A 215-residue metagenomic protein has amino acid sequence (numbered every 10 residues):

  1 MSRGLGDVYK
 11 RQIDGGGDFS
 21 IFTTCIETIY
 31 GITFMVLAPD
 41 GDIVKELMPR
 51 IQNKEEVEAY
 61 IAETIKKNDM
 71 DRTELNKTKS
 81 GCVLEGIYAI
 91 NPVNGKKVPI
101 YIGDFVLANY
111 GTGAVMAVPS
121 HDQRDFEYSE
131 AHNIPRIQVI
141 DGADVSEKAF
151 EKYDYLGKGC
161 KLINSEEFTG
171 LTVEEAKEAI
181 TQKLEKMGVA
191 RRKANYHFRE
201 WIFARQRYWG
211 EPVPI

Functional and structural regions predicted by a protein language model:
M1-Y9: Single conserved hydrophobic/aromatic residue that forms the stacking wall/gate of nucleotide- or nucleobase-binding
R3, I13-I215: Non-cofactor substrate-recognition interfaces
